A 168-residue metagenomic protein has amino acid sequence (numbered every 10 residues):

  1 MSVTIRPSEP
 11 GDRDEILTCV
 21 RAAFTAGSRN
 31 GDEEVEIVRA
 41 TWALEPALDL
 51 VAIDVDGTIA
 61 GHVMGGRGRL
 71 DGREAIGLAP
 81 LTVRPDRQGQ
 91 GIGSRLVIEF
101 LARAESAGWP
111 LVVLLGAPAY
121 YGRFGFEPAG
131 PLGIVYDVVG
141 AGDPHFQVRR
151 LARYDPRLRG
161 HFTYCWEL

Functional and structural regions predicted by a protein language model:
V3-I16: A short beta-loop-alpha structural element at the N-terminal edge of CoA-dependent acyl/N-acetyltransferase catalytic
S8, L81-V83: Hydrophobic adenine-recognition pocket in adenosine-nucleotide-binding enzymes
L17, R21-V55, I59-R67: Active-site rim helix/loop that mediates acceptor-substrate recognition in acyltransferases
D54-G57, D86, R150-Y154: Short loop segments at secondary-structure junctions
G68-L78, Q88: A conserved beta-turn-beta hairpin within the catalytic core of GNAT-like acetyltransferases that forms part
V83, G89-A102, L114: Conserved acetyl-CoA-binding loop-helix of GNAT-fold acetyltransferases
S106-P110, L115-G142: Conserved active-site alpha-helix within GNAT-family acetyltransferase domains
V135-L168: C-terminal "cap" of GNAT-fold acetyltransferases
